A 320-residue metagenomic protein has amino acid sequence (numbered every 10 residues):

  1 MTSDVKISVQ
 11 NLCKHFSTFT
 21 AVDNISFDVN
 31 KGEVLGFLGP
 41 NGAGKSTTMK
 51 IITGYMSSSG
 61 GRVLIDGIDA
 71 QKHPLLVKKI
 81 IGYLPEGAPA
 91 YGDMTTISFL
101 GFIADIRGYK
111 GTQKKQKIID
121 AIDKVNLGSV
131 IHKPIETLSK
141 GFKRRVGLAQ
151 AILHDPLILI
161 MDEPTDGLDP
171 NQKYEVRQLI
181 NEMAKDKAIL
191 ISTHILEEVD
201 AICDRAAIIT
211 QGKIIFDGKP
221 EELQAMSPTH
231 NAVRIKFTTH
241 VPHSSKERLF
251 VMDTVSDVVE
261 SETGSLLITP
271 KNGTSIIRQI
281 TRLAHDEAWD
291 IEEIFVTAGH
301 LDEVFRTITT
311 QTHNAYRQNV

Functional and structural regions predicted by a protein language model:
M1-C13, Q311-V320: ABC-family P-loop ATPase nucleotide-binding domain
D4-V9, K14-T210, I215-F216: ABC transporter nucleotide-binding domains
K31, S129, F237-T239, P270-N272 (+1 more regions): Non-catalytic surface loops within mature trypsin-like serine protease
R107, A206, S227, N231 (+5 more regions): Conserved NTP-handling cores and scaffolds of large molecular machines
N126, Y174, T254-V259, D290-F295: A short linear hydrophobic-aromatic micro-motif
V176-K271: ABC transporter nucleotide-binding domain
N272-V320: C-terminal coupling/interaction segments
